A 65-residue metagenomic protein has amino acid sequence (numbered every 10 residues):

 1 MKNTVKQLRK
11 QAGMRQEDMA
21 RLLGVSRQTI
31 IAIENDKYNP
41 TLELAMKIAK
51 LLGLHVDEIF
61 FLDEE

Functional and structural regions predicted by a protein language model:
T4-L22: Short basic helix-loop element that most often maps to the first helix and adjoining turn of HTH DNA-binding modules
L8, L42-E43: Short, Lys/Arg-enriched C-terminal cap helix and immediately downstream tail that follows
E17, Q28, D57: Key DNA-contact positions within bacterial/archaeal DNA-binding proteins
L22, L51-L52: Residue cluster at the C-terminal edge of the helix-turn-helix DNA-binding motif
V25-Y38: Recognition helix of helix-turn-helix/homeodomain-like DNA-binding domains that insert into the DNA major groove
A45-A49, I59: Hydrophobic micro-packing sites on short alpha-helices
F61-E65: Short, charged recognition helix plus adjacent turn of helix-turn-helix-like nucleic-acid-binding domains
